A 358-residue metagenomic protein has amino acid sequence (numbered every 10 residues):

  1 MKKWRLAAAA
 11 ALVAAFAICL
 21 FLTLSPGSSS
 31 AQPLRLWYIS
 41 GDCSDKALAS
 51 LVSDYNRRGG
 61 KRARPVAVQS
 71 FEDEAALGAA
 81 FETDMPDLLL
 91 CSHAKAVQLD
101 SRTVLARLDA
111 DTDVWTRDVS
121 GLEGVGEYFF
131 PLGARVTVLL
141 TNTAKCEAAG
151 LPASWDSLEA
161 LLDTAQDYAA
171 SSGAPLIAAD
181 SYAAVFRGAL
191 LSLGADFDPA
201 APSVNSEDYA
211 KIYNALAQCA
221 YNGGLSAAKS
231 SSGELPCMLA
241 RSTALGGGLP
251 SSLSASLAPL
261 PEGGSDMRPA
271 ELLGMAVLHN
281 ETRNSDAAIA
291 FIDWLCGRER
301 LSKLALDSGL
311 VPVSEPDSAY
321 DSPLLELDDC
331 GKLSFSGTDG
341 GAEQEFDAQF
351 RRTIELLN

Functional and structural regions predicted by a protein language model:
D42-R62: Short, polar/charged alpha-helical segment
K61-T116, A149, P236-C237: Extracytoplasmic "Venus flytrap"/periplasmic binding protein-like
C91-V138, E147, E159, S256-P259: Hinge/lid segment of periplasmic solute-binding proteins
H93-D100, L239-S254: A ligand-binding cleft/hinge motif common to bilobed small-molecule-binding domains
G126-L132, T137, E159-P202: Extracytoplasmic/periplasmic solute-binding protein
P131, A305-N358: C-terminal capping/gating helix-and-loop segments adjacent to ligand/active sites or protein-protein/ligand interfaces
G188-A189, D198-A227: Glycine-centered hinge/linker elements that transmit conformational signals in sensory and ligand-binding systems
L249-V311: Extracytoplasmic/periplasmic substrate-recognition and gating elements
